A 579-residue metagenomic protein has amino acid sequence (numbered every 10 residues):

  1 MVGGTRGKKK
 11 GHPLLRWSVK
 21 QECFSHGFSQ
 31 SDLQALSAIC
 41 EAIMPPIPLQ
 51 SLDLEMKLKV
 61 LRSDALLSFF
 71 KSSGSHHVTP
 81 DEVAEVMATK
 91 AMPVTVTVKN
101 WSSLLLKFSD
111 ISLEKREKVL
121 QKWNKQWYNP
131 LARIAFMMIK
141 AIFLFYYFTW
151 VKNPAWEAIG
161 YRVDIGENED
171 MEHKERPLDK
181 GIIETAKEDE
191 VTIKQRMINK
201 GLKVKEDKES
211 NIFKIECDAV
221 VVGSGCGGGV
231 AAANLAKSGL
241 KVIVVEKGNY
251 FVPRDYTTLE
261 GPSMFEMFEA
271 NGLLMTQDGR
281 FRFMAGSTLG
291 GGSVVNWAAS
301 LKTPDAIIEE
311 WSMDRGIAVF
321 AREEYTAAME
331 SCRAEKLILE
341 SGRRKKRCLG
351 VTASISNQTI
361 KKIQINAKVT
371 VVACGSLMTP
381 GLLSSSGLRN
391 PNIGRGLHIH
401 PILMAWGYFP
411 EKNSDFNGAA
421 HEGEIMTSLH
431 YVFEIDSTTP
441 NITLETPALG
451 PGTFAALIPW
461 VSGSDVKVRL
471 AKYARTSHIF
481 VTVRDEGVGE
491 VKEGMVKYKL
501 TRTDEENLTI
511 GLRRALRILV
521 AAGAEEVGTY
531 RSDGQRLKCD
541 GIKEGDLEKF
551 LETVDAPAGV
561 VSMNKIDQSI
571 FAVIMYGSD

Functional and structural regions predicted by a protein language model:
H12-A141, F145-T149, N153, E157-I159: Flexible, low-complexity segments enriched for small/polar residues
L104, F108, L113-F136, Y147 (+3 more regions): Rossmann-like flavin
A141, Y146-T149, E157-L202, A318-C348 (+1 more regions): Conserved redox-cofactor binding core of oxidoreductases
I193-E216, T359-K361: A short, basic/flexible loop-to-alpha-helix module at the beginning of a structural domain
S210-V244: N-terminal Rossmann-like FAD-binding beta1-loop-alpha1 element of flavoenzymes
N234-E260, T288, K336-G342, L349-L429: Glycine-rich loop(s) and the adjacent beta-strand/alpha-helix scaffold that form part
L240, K247-A298, T303-A306: N-terminal FAD cofactor-binding segment of flavoenzymes
N390-V520, E526, Q535-D540, D546-D579: FAD cofactor-binding and catalytic pocket of flavoenzymes
